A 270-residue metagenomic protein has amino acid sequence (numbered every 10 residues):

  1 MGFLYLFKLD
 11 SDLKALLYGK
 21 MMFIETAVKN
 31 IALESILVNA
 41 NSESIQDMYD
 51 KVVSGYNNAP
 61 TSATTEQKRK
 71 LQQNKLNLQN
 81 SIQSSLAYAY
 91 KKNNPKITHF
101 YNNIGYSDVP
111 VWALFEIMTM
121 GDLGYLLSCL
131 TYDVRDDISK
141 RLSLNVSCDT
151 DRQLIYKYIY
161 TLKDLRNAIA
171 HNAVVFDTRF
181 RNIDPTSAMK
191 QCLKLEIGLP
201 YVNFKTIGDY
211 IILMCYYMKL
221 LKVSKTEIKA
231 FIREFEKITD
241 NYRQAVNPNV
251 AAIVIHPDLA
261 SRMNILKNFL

Functional and structural regions predicted by a protein language model:
M1-L270: Long, contiguous internal "core" modules enriched in hydrophobic/ aromatic residues
